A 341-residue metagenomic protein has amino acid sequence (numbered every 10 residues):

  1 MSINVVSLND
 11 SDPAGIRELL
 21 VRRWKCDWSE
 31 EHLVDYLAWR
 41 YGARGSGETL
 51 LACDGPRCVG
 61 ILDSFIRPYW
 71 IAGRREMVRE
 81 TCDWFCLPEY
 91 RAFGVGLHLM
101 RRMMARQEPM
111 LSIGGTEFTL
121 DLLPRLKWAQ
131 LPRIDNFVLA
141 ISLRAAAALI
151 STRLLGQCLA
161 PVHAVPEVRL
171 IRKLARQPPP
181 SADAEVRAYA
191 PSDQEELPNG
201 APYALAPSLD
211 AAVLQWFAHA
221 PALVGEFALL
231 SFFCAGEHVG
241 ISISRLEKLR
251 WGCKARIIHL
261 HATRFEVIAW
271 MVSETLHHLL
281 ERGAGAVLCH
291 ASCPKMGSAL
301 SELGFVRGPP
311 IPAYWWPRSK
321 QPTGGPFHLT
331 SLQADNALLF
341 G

Functional and structural regions predicted by a protein language model:
M1-C53, C58, R74-E76, E80 (+2 more regions): Short amphipathic alpha-helix that is part of the acyltransferase structural core
D10, R17-I113, R133-D135, C234-E266: Conserved donor-binding loop and adjoining core beta-sheet/short helix segment in diverse acyl/aminoacyl transferases
L33, G96, D210, M271-V272: Amphipathic coiled-coil/heptad-repeat helices and related helical stalk/stem segments that mediate oligomerization
G42, M104, H219-A222, L280: Residue-level signal for alpha-helix termini/capping positions
H98-L99, V213, F217, E274-T275: Short, hydrophobic/aromatic alpha-helical segments in well-folded domains
M110-K173, A220-P221, A228, C234 (+2 more regions): Active-site/acyl-donor-binding loops of N-acyltransferases
A206-F232: Oxyanion-binding "anion nests"
